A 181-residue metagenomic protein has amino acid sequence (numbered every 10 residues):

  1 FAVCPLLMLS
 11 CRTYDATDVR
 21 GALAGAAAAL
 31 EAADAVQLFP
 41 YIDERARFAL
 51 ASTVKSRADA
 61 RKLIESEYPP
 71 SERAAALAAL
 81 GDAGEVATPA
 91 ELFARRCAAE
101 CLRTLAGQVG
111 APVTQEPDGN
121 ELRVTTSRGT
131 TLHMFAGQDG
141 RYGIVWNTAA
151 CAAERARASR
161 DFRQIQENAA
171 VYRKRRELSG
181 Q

Functional and structural regions predicted by a protein language model:
F1-C4: Sec-dependent signal peptide recognition, specifically the positively charged N-region followed immediately by
M8-S10: C-terminal motif of bacterial Sec signal peptides marking the signal peptidase cleavage site
R12-Y14: Bacterial signal peptide processing site
T17-V19: Generic helix N-cap/helix-start motif at coil->alpha-helix transitions
A24-P40: Short acidic-aromatic low-complexity motifs
A35, F39-Q115: Short solvent-exposed beta->alpha transition segments
G107-Q181: Low-complexity, intrinsically disordered terminal/linker segments enriched in charged and Gly/Pro repeats
